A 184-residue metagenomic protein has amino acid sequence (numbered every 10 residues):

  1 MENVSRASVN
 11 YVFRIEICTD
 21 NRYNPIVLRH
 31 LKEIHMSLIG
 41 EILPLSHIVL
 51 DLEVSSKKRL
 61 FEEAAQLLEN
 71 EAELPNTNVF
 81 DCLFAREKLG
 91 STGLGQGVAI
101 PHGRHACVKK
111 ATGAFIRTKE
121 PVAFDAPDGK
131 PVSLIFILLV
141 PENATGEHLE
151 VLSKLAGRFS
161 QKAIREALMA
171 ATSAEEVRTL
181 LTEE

Functional and structural regions predicted by a protein language model:
S5-S8: Serine residues within intrinsically disordered or low-complexity segments
N10-E184: Cytosolic covalent-transfer regions centered on His/Cys nucleophiles that carry phosphoryl or persulfide groups
